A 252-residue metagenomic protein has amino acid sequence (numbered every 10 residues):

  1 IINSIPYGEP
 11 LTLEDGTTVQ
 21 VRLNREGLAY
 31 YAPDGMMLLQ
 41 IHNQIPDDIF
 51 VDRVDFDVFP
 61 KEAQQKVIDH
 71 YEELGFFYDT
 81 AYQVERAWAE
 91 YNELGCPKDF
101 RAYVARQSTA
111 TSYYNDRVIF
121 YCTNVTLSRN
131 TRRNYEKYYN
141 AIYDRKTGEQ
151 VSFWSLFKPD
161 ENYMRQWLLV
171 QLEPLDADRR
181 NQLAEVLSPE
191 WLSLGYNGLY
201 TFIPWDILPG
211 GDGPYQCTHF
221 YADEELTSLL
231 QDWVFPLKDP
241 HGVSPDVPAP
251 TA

Functional and structural regions predicted by a protein language model:
I1-A252: Compositionally biased intrinsically disordered regions enriched in Thr/Gly
